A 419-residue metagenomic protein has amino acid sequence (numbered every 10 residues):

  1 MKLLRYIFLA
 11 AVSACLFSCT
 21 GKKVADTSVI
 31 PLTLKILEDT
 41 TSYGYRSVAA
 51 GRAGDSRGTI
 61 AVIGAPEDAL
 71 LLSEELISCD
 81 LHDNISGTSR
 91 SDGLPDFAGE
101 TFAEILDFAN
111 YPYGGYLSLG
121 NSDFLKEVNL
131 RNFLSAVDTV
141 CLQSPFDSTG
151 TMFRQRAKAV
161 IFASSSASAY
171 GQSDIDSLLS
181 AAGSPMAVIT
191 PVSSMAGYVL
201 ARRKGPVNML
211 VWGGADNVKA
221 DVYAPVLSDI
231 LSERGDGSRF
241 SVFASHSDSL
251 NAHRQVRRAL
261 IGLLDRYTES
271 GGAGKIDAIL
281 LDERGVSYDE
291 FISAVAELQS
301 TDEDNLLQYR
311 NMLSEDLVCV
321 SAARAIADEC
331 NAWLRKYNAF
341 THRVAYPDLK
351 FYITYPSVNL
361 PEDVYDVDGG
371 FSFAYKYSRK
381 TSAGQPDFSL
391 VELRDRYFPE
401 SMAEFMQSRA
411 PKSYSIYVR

Functional and structural regions predicted by a protein language model:
K2-A10: Sec-dependent signal peptide recognition, specifically the positively charged N-region followed immediately by
A10-S18: Hydrophobic h-region of N-terminal signal peptides that target proteins for export in Gram-negative bacteria
T20-R419: Non-catalytic structural scaffold of enzyme domains
